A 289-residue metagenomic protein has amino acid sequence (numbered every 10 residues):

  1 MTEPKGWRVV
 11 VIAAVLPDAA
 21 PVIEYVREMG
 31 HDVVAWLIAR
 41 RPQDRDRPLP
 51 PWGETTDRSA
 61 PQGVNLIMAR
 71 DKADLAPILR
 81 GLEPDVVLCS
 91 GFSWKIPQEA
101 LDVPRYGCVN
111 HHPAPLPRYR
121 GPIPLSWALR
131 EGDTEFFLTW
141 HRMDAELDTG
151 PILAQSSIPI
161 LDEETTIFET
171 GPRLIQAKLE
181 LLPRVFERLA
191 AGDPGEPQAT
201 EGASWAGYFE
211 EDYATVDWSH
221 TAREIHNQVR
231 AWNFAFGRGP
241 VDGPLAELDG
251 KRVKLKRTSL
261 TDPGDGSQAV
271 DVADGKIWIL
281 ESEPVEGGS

Functional and structural regions predicted by a protein language model:
M1-P240, T258-G264, Q268-G288: One-carbon transfer enzymes
G237, V241-G250: Mid-to-C-terminal catalytic/tRNA-binding core of tRNA(Ile)-lysidine synthase
E247-T261: Short, solvent-exposed recognition patches
